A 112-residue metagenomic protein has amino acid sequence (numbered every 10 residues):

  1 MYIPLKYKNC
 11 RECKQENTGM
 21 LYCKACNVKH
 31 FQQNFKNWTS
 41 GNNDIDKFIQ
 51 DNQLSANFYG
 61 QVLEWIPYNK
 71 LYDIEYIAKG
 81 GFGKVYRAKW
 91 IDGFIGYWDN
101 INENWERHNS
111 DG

Functional and structural regions predicted by a protein language model:
M1-G112: Intrinsically disordered, low-complexity regulatory segments of kinases
